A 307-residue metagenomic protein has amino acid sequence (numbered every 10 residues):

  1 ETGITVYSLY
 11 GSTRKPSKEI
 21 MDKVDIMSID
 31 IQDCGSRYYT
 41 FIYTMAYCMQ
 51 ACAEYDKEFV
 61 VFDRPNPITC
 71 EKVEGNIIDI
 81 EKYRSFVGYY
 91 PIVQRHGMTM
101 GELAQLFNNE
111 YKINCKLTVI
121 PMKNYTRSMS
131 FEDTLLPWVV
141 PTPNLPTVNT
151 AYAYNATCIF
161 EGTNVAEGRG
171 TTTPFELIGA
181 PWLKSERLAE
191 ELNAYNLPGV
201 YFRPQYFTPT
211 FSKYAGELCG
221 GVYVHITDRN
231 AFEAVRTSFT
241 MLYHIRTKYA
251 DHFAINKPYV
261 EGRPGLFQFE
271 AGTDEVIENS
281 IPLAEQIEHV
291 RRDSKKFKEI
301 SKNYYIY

Functional and structural regions predicted by a protein language model:
E1-K23, S36: Glycine-rich oxoanion-binding loops at beta->alpha junctions
L9-G11, I31-Q32, F62-P65, M122-K123 (+3 more regions): Active-site-proximal beta-strand/loop segments in catalytic clefts of secreted hydrolases
D33-M45: Glycine/threonine-rich flexible loop motifs
E54-E58: A short helix->loop->beta-strand "cap" motif at the edges of active sites that frequently abuts
V60-Y83: Glycine-rich, charge-decorated loop segments at or immediately adjacent to ligand/cofactor-binding or catalytic sites
Y83-Y154: Conserved anion/nucleotide-ligand pocket segment
Y125-Q205: Glycine-rich, aromatic-lined ligand/substrate-binding cores of catalytic and carbohydrate-binding domains
G179-R291: Conserved functional hotspot residues or short segments at active or partner-binding sites across diverse domains
